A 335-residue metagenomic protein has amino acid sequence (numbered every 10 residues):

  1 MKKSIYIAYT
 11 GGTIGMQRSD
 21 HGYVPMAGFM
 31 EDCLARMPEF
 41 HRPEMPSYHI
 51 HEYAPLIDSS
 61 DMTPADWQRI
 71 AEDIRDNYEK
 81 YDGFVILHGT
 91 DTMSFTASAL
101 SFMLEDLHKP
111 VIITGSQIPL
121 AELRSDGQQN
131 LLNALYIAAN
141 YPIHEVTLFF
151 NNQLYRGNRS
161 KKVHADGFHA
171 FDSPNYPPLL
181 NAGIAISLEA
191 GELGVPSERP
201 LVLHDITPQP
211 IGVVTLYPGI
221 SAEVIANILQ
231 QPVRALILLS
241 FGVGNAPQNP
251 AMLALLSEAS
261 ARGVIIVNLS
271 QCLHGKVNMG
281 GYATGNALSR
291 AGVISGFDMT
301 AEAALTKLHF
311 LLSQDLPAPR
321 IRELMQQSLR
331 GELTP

Functional and structural regions predicted by a protein language model:
M1-D76, A254: ATP/NTP phosphate-donor binding region
K2, I7-G12, R18, M30-R42 (+3 more regions): Accessory alpha-helical/coil subdomains and C-terminal extensions that flank or cap enzyme catalytic cores
A8-T10, I86-H88, I112-G115, T147-N151 (+3 more regions): Short beta-strand segments
R18-H21, A97-S98, L123-D126, R156-K162 (+1 more regions): Short acidic, glycine/serine/threonine-rich loops at helix termini
L87-K109, Q248-L255: Short Gly/Thr/Asp-enriched flexible loops that form oxyanion-binding sites at enzyme active sites
A97-D126, L135-Y141, S260-S270: Short, acidic/small-residue loops that bind anionic groups at enzyme active sites
I113-G183: Internal gly/pro-rich beta-alpha loop/helix module that stabilizes soluble enzyme cofactors or their anionic handles
V243-P335: C-terminal non-catalytic interaction/assembly regions of soluble proteins
